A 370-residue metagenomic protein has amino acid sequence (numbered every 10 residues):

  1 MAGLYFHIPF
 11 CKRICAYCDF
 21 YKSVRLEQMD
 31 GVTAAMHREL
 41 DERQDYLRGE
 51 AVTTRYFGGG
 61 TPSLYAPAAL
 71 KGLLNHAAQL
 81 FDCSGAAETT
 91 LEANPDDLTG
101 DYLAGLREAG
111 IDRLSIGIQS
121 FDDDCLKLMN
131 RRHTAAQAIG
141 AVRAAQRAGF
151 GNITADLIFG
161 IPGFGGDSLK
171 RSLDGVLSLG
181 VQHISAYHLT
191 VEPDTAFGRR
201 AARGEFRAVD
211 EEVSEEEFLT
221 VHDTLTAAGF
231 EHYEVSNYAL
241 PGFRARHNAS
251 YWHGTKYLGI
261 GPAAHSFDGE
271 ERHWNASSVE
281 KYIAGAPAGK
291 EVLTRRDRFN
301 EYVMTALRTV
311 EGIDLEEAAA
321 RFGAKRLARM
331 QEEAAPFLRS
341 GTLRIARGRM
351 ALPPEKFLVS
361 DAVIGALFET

Functional and structural regions predicted by a protein language model:
M1, K22-D45, E50-A324: C-terminal scaffold of the Radical SAM
M1-I8: Immediate flanking context of iron-sulfur cluster ligation sites
P9-F20: Local cysteine-cluster metal-coordination motifs and their immediate loop/turn environment, predominantly Fe-S cluster
G323-L338: Short amphipathic alpha-helical interaction segments
L338-G348: A short, conserved structural fragment
R349-P353: Minor-groove-contacting beta-hairpin "wing" of winged helix-turn-helix DNA-binding domains
E355-T370: Short, amphipathic alpha-helical interaction segments positioned at domain boundaries
